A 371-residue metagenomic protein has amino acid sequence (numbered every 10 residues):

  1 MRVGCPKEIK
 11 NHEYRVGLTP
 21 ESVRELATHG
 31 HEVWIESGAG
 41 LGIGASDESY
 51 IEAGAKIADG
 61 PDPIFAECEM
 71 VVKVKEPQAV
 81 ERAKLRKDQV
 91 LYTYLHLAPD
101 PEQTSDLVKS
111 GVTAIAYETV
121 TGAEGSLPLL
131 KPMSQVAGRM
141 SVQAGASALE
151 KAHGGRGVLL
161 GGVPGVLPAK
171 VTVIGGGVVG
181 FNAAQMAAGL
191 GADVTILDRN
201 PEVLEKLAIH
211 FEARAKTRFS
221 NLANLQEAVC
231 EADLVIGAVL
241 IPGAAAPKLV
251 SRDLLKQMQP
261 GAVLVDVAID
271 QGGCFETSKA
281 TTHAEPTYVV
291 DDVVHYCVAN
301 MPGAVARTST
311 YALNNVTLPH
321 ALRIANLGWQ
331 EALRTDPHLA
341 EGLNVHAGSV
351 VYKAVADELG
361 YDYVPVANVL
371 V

Functional and structural regions predicted by a protein language model:
R2, E8, A79-A169, V298-N300: Glycine/serine-rich phosphate-binding loop and adjoining beta1-alpha1 elements at the start of nucleotide-handling
R2-D106, S110: An N-terminal-biased, well-structured beta-alpha scaffold segment characteristic of Rossmann-like dinucleotide-binding
C5, W34-S37, I57-D59, F65 (+8 more regions): General beta-strand structural signal in soluble alpha/beta enzymes
P6-A45, A152-L240, T287: Glycine-rich phosphate/diphosphate-binding loop of Rossmann-like nucleotide-binding domains
E69, K75-E76, L95-H96, N221 (+3 more regions): Short glycine-/small-residue-rich Rossmann-like dinucleotide-binding loops
E118-L159, I269, C274-V371: Adenosine-phosphate binding glycine-rich loop
I209-D291: Rossmann-like adenosine-cofactor binding region
